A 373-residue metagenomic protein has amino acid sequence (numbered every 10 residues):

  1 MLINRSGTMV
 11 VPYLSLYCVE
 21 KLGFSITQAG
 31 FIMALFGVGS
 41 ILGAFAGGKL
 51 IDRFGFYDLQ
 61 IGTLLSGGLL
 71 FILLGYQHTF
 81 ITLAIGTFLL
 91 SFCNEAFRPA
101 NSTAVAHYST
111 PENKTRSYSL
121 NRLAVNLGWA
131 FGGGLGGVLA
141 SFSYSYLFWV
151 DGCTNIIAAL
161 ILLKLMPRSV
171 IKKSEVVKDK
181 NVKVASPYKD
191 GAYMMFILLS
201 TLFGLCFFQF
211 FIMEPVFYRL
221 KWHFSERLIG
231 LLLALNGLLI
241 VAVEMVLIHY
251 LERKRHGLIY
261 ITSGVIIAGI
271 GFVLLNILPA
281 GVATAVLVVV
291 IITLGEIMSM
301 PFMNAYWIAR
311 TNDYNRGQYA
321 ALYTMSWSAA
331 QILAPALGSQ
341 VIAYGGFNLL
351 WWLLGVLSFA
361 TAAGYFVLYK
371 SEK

Functional and structural regions predicted by a protein language model:
M1-G37, A192-L233: Helix-loop boundary and gating motifs at the non-cytosolic
M9, G37-I41, F45, W129-A130 (+2 more regions): Residue-level signature of mid-helix packing/kink "hotspots" within the transmembrane helices of 12-pass Major
L42-H78: Conserved MFS/SLC helix-loop-helix module at the cytosolic interface between two early adjacent transmembrane helices
G43-G55, V243-H256, I342: Helix-to-loop junctions at the C-terminal end of transmembrane segments in multipass secondary transporters
R53-L64, E252-V265: Cytoplasmic membrane-interface "Motif A"-like loop-to-helix N-cap segments of 12-TM Major Facilitator Superfamily
G86-L127: Cytoplasmic helix-loop-helix junction between adjacent transmembrane helices in 12-TM secondary transporters
P167-L199: Juxtamembrane intracellular "pre-TM" segments in multi-pass secondary transporters
L258-M303: C-terminal transmembrane helical hairpin of 12-TM major facilitator-type secondary transporters
